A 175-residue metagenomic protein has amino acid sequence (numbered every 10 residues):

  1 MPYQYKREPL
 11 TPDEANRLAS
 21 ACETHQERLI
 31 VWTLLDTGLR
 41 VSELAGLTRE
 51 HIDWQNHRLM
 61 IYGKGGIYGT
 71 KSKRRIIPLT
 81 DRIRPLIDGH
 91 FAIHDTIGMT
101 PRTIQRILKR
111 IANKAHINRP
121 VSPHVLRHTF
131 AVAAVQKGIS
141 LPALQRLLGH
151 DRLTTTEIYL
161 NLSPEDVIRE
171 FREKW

Functional and structural regions predicted by a protein language model:
P2, L10-V41: Basic, Lys/Arg- and aromatic-enriched nucleic-acid-binding interface segment
Q4, L34-N56: Short, charged phosphate-coordinating catalytic segments
P12, G46-P85: Conserved tyrosine-mediated DNA breakage-rejoining catalytic core shared by Y-recombinases
A15, E27-R28, P101, Q105 (+1 more regions): Short, leucine-enriched amphipathic alpha-helices that occur as contiguous helical runs
T33-L34, A133-K137, L147, E170: Short alpha-helical segment immediately N-terminal to, or the first helix within, an HTH/HTH-like DNA-binding domain
E43-L44, P120-V121, A131, G138-R152 (+1 more regions): Active-site-proximal segment of tyrosine recombinases
T80-N118: Active-site/catalytic core of tyrosine-dependent DNA strand-transfer enzymes
L148, L153-E173: Catalytic-site neighborhood detector that most strongly recognizes the C-terminal catalytic loop/helix of tyrosine
